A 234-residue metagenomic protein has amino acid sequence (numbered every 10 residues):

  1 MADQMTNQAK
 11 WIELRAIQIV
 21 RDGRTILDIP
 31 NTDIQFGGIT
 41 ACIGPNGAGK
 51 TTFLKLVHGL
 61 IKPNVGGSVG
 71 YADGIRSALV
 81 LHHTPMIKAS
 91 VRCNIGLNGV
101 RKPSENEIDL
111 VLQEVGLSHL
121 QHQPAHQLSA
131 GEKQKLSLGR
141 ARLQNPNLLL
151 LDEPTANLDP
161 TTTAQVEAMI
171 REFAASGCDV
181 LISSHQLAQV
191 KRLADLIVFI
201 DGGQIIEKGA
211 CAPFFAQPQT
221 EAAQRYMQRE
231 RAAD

Functional and structural regions predicted by a protein language model:
H58: Helix-to-loop junction immediately C-terminal to a conserved catalytic motif
E105-L120: Conserved ABC ATPase "signature" region
P124-L128, E132: Conserved ABC ATPase signature
L149-D152: Catalytic Walker B motif of ABC-type/P-loop ATPase nucleotide-binding domains
P160-T162: Helix N-cap at the start of a conserved alpha-helix in ABC-type nucleotide-binding domains
S184-H185: H-loop/switch region of ABC-family ATPase nucleotide-binding domains
V190-R192: A short, surface-exposed alpha-helical micro-motif characterized by mixed small hydrophobic and charged/polar residues
